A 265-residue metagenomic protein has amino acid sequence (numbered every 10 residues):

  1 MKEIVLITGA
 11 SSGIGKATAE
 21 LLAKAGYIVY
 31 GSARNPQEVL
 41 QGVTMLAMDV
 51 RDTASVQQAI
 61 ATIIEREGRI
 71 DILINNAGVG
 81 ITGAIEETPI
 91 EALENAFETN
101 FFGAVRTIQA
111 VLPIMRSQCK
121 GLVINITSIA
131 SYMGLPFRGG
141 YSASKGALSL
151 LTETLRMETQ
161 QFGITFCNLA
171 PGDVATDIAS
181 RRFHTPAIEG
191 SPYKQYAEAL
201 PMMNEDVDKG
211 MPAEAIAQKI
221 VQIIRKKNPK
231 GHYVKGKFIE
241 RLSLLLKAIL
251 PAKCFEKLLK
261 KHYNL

Functional and structural regions predicted by a protein language model:
S11-S12: Conserved glycine-rich cofactor-binding loop
M48-Q58, I90: The beta1-alpha1 cofactor-binding region of Rossmann-like NAD(H)/NADP(H)-dependent oxidoreductases
A84-I85, A92-E94, K120: Substrate-binding pocket helix/loop in short-chain dehydrogenase/reductase
I108, S144-A147: Active-site helix of classical SDR
I108-Q109, E153: A short, exposed helix-loop element centered on a Lys and neighboring polar residues
S128: Residue(s) in the substrate-gating loop at a strand-loop-helix junction that position the organic substrate next
Q160-D206: C-terminal beta-strand-loop-alpha-helix "lid" module of Rossmann-like NAD(P)-dependent dehydrogenases
